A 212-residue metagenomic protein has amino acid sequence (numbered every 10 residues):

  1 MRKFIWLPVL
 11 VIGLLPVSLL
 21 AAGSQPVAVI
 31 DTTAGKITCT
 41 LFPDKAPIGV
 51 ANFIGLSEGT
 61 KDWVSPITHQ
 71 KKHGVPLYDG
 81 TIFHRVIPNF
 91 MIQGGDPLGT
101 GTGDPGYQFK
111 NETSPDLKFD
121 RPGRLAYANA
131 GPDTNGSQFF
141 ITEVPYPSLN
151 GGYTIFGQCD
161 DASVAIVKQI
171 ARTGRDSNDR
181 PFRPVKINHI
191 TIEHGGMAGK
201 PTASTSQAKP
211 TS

Functional and structural regions predicted by a protein language model:
R2-P8, G13-S212: Cyclophilin-like peptidyl-prolyl cis-trans isomerases
